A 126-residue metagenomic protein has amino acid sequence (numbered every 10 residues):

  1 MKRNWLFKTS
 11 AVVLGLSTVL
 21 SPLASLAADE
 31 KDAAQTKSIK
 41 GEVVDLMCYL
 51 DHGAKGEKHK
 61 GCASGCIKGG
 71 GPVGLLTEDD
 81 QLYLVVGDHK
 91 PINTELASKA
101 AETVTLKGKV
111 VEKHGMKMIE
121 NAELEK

Functional and structural regions predicted by a protein language model:
M1-V13: Bacterial N-terminal signal peptides that target proteins for export
S10-P22: Bacterial N-terminal signal peptides
L23-T36: Cleaved targeting-peptide boundary
T36-G69, G108-K109: Structural detector for short beta-strands of small beta-barrel domains
T36-S38, G70, D80, T103-T105 (+1 more regions): Extracytoplasmic
G74-E78: Short, acidic/hydrophobic/Gly-rich beta-strand patch recurrent on exposed beta strands that often constitutes part
P91-L106: Short nucleic-acid-contacting surface segments enriched for D/E, G, S/T with interspersed K/R
V111-K126: OB-fold/S1-family single-stranded nucleic acid-binding modules
